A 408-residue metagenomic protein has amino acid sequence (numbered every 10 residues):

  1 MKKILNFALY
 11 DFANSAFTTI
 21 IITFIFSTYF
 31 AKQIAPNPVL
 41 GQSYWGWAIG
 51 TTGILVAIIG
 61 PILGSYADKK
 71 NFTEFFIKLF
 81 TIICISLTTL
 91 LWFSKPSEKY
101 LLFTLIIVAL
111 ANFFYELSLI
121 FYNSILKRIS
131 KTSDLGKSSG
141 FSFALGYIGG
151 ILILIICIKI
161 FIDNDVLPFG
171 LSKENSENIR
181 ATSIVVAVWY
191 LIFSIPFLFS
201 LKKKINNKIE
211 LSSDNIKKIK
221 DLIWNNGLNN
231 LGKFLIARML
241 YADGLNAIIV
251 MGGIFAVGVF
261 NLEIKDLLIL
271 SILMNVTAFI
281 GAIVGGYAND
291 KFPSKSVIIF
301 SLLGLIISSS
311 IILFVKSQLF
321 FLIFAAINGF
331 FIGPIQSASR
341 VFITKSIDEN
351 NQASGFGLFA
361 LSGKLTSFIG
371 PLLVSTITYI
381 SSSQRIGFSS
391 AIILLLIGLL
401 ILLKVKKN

Functional and structural regions predicted by a protein language model:
K2-L5, L201-I236: Juxtamembrane intracellular "pre-TM" segments in multi-pass secondary transporters
I4, W92-S94, W189-S200, F388-N408: Multi-pass alpha-helical transporter architecture, strongest for 12-TM Major Facilitator/SLC carriers used
T19-Q42, V250-L267: Short amphipathic helix-loop junctions that connect adjacent transmembrane helices in Major Facilitator Superfamily/SLC
V39, F161-V188, T376-L395: A membrane-interface helix-boundary motif in multi-pass transporters
I58-F72, G281-P293, T378: Helix-to-loop junctions at the C-terminal end of transmembrane segments in multipass secondary transporters
F75-L90, S296-I311: Structural signature of the two symmetry-related core transmembrane helices
L87, K99-S118, F320-P334: Hydrophobic core of transmembrane alpha-helices in multi-pass small-molecule transporters, especially MFS/SLC-type
L117-S130, P334-I347: Intracellular juxtamembrane helix-capping segments at the cytosolic ends of symmetry-related transmembrane helices
